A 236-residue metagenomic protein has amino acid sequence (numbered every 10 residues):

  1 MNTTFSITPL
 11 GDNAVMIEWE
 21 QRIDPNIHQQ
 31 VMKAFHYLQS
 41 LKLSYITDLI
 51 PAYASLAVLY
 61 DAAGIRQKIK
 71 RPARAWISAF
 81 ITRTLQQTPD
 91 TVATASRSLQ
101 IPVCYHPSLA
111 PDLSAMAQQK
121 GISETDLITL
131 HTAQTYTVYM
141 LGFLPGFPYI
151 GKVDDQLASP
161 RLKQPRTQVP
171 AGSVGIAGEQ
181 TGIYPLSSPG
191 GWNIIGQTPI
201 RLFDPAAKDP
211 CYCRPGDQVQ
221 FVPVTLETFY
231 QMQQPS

Functional and structural regions predicted by a protein language model:
N2-S236: Glycine-rich active-site loops that engage anionic ligands at enzyme catalytic sites
